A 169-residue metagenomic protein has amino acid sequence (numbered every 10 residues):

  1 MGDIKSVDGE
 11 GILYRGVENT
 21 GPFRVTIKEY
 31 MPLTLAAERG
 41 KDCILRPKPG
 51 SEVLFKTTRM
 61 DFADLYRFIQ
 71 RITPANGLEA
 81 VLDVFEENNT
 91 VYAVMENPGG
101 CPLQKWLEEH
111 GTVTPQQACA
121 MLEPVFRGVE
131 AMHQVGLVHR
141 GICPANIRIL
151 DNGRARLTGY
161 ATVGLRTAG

Functional and structural regions predicted by a protein language model:
G2-D8: Protein kinase glycine-rich loop
I12, G16-A63: ATP-binding glycine-rich loop module of kinase domains
T57, L65-N76: Structural motif at the C-terminus of the N-lobe alphaC helix and the adjacent alphaC-beta4 loop of the Hanks-type
D83-V84: Activation-segment/catalytic-loop signature of the eukaryotic protein kinase fold
N88-P102, W106: Conserved short submotifs of the Hanks-type protein kinase catalytic core that shape the nucleotide-binding pocket
M121-L122: Activation segment signature within eukaryotic-like protein kinase domains
V129, H133-L150: Catalytic-loop of the protein kinase fold
N146-A161: Conserved protein kinase catalytic/activation segment
